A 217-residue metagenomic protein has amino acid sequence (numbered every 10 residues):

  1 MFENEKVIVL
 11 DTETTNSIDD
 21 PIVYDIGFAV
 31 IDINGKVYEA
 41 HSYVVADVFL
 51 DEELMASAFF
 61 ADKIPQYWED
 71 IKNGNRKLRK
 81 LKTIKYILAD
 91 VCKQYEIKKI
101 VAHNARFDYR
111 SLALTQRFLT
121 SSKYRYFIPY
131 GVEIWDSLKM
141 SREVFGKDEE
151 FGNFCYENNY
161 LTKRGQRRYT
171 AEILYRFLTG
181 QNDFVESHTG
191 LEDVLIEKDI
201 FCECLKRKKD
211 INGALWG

Functional and structural regions predicted by a protein language model:
F2-T115: Conserved non-catalytic scaffold segment of RNase H-like nuclease domains
V9-D11, I134, E197: Generic enzyme active-site microenvironment
S17-D19, R142, D199: Conserved protein kinase catalytic core
K36, G146-F151, C204-I211: Short helix-capping/linker segments at secondary-structure and domain boundaries
G74, S122-I128, Q181-S187: Short, polar/flexible loop-turn hinges at active-site or ligand-entry regions and domain interfaces
K99-R106, R110-S111, Y156-G217: Acidic, Mg2+-coordinating catalytic module of metal-dependent nucleases/exonucleases that use a two-metal-ion mechanism
F107-W135: Substrate-recognition/cap helix-loop segment adjacent to the acidic, metal-dependent catalytic center of Asp-based
I134-T162: Short alpha-helix plus adjacent loop in nuclease-associated cores
